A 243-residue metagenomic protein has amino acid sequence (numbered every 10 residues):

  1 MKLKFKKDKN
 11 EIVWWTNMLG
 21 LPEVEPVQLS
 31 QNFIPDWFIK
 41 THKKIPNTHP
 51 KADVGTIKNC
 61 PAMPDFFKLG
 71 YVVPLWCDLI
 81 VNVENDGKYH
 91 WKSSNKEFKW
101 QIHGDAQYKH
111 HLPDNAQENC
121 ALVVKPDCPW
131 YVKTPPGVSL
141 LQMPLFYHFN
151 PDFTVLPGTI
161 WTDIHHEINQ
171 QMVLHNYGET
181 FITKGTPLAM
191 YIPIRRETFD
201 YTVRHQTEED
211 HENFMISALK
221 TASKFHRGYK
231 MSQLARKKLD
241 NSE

Functional and structural regions predicted by a protein language model:
M1-H165, Q171-E243: Non-catalytic terminal segments and appended small domains
